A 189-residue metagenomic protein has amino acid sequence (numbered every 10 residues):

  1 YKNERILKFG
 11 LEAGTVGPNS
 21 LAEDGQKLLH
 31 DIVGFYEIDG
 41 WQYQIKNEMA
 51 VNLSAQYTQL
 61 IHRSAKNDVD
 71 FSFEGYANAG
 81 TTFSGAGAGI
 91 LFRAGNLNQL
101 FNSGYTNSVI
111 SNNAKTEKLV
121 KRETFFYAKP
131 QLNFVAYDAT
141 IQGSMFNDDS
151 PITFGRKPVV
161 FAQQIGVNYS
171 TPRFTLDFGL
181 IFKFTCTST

Functional and structural regions predicted by a protein language model:
Y1, L7, N47-L53, V69-F71 (+5 more regions): Residues that define the transmembrane beta-barrel architecture of outer-membrane proteins
Y1-M49, M145-N147: Transmembrane beta-barrel domains of Gram-negative outer membranes and organellar outer membranes
K2, T58-H62, R93-L97, N168-P172: Structural signature of outer-membrane beta-barrel channels/translocons
E4-K8, L60-K66, K115-K121: Short, surface-exposed loop and linker segments with low hydrophobicity and enrichment for Pro/Ser/Thr
L11-G17, Y57, F71-T81, A88 (+5 more regions): Transmembrane beta-barrel strands of outer-membrane/channel proteins
G17-E23, I61-A65, T81-G85, N96-N98 (+2 more regions): Gram-negative outer-membrane beta-barrel proteins
H30-A94: Loop-centered beta-sheet repeat module
L97-T189: Outer membrane beta-barrel transmembrane domains
